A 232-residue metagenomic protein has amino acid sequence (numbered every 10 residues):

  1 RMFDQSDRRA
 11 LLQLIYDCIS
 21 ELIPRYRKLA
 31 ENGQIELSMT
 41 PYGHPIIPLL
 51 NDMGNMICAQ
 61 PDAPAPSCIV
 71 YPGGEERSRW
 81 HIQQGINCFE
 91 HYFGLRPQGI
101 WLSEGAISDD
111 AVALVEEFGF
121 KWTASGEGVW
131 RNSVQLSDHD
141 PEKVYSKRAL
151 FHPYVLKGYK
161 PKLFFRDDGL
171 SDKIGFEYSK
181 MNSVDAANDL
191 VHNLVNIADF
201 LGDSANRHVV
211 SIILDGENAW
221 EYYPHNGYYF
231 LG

Functional and structural regions predicted by a protein language model:
R1-D4: Extended, charge-enriched "interface" segments that sit outside catalytic cores
A10-L14: Extended recognition/assembly regions associated with phosphoester-bond processing machinery
D17-S20, Y145-S146: A short catalytic or substrate-binding loop motif that flags glycine-/basic-rich loops and adjacent residues that bind
I19, S78, I82, A187-L190 (+1 more regions): Aromatic/hydrophobic pocket-lining residues that form the small-molecule binding cavity in soluble enzyme cores
S20-W101, Y159-S179, R207, S211: Metal-dependent polysaccharide deacetylase catalytic core of the NodB/CE4 family, i.e., the active-site-bearing domain
S103-I213, E221-G232: Active-site-adjacent pocket scaffolds in enzyme catalytic domains
G216: Catalytic cores of NTP-dependent nucleotidyl/adenyl transfer enzymes across multiple folds
